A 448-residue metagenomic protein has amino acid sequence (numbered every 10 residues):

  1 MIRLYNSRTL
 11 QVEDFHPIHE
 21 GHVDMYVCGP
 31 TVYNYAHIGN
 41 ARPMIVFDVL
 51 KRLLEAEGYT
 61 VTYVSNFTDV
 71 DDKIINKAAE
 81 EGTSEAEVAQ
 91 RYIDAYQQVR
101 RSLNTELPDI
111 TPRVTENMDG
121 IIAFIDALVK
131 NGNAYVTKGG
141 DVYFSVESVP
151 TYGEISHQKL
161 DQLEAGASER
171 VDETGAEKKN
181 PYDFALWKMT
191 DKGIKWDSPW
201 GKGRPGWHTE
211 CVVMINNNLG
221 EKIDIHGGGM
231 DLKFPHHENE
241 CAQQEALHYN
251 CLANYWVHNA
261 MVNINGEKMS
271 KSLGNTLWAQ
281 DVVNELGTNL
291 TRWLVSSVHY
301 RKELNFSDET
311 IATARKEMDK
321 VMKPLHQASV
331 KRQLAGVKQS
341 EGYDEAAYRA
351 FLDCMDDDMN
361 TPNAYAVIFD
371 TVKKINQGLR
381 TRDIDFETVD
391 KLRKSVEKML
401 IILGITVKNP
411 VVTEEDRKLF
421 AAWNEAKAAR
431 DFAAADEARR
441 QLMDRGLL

Functional and structural regions predicted by a protein language model:
M1-Y33, D48, D119-S329: Alpha-helical recognition segments enriched in aromatics with Gly/Pro capping that present substrate-recognition
T9-V12, I18-E106: N-terminal, positively charged nucleic-acid-binding surface of large information/translation enzymes
E55, R101, V129-K130, V257 (+2 more regions): Alpha-helix C-terminal capping/helix-coil junction sites
Y59, N133, L447: Short phosphate-binding/catalytic loops that engage adenosine nucleotides
A79-E85, D109-T115, G229: The substrate-binding groove and active-site-proximal loops of carbohydrate-active enzymes, especially glycoside
Y92, E116-G120, A364: An acidic site on a long C-lobe helix of protein kinase domains
Q98-G132: N-terminal, positively charged, Ser/Thr/Ala/Gly-biased leader segments that form transit/presequence-like amphipathic
K268, L277-L448: Structural preference for alpha-helix termini/caps and helix-kink/transition segments
